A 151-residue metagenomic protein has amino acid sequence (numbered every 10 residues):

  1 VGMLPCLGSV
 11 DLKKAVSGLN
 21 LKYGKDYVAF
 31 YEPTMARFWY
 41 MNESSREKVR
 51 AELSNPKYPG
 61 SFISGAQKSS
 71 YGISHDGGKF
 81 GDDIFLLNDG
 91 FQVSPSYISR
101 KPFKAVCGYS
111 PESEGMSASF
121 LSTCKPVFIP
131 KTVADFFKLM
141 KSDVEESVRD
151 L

Functional and structural regions predicted by a protein language model:
V1-K13, F85, F120, M140: Metal-dependent active-site segment of extracytoplasmic phospho-/sulfohydrolases and closely related
G8, G18-N20, K141, E145: Glycine-centered secondary-structure boundary/capping sites
V10-G18, S99-A105: Short, surface-exposed, charged loop/turn segments at secondary-structure junctions
V16-V28: Acidic, His- and aromatic-enriched active-site or binding-groove loops in soluble protein domains that engage sugars
K25-V148: Active-site neighborhoods of enzymes that stabilize oxyanions during catalysis
